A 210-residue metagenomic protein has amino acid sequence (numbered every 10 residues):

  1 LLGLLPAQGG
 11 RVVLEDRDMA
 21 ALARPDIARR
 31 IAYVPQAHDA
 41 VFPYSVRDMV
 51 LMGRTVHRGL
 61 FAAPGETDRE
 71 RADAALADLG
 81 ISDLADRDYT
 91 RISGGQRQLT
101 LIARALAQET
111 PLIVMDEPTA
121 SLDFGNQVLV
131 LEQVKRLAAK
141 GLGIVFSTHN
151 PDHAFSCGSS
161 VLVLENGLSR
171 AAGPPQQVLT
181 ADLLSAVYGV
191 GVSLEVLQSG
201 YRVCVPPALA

Functional and structural regions predicted by a protein language model:
L2: Helix-to-loop junction immediately C-terminal to a conserved catalytic motif
G10-D18, I27: Conserved ABC transporter NBD signature motif
L51, E66-L84: Conserved ABC ATPase "signature" region
D88-I92, Q96: Conserved ABC ATPase signature
I113-E117: Catalytic Walker B motif of ABC-type/P-loop ATPase nucleotide-binding domains
T148-H149: H-loop/switch region of ABC-family ATPase nucleotide-binding domains
V187-A210: ABC ATPase nucleotide-binding domains
